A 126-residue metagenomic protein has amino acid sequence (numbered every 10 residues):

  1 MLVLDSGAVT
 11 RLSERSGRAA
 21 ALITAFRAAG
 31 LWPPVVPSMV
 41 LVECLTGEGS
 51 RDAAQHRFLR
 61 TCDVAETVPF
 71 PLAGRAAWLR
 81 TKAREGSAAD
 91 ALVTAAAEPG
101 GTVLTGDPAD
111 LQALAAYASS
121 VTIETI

Functional and structural regions predicted by a protein language model:
M1-V35, L45-D63: Short, well-structured N-terminal submotif of metal-dependent ribonuclease cores
A8-V9, V40, L72, L92-V93 (+1 more regions): Alpha-helix capping/helix-boundary segments
V36, T67, A88, T105-G106: Short beta-strand scaffold positions
E43-C44, R75, A113-L114: Phosphate- and divalent-cation-binding pockets in alpha/beta enzyme and binding domains that engage nucleotide-derived
C44, S87-T102: Acidic, metal-associated active-site segment
R51-Q55, A83, V121-I123: Short, hinge-like loop/turn segments at secondary-structure boundaries
C62-A83: Acidic catalytic patch
P99-I126: Acidic, PIN/NYN-like endoribonuclease modules and their adjacent C-terminal/linker elements
